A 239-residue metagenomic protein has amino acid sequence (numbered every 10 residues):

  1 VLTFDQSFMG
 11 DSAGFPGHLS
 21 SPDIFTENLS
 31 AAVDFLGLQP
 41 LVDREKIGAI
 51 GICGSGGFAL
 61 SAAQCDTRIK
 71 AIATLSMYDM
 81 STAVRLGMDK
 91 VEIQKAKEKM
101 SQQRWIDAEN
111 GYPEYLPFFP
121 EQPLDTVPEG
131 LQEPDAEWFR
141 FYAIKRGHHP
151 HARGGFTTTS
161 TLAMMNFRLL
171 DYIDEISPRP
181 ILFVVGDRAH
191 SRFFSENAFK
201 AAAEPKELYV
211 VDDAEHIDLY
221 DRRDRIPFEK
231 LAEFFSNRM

Functional and structural regions predicted by a protein language model:
D5-G10, Y78, D212-E215: Short beta-to-alpha linker loops that shape the active-site pocket of alpha/beta-hydrolase fold enzymes
M9-E45, D221, R225-P227: Catalytic nucleophile-loop/oxyanion-hole region of alpha/beta-hydrolase and closely related hydrolase-like folds
L36, G56-T67, A198: Short glycine-enriched nucleophile-adjacent loop and the immediately C-terminal alpha-helix near the catalytic center
L60-R140: Alpha/beta-hydrolase-fold enzymes
G87-M88, G155-I173, H190: Active-site nucleophile elbow and catalytic-triad environment of alpha/beta-hydrolase enzymes
I176-S177, L182-V185: Short beta-strand/loop motif that positions the catalytic acidic residue of the alpha/beta-hydrolase fold
D187-K206: Conserved loop-alpha-helix segment in the C-terminal half of the alpha/beta-hydrolase fold that carries the catalytic
D212-M239: Catalytic active-site module of serine/aspartate enzymes centered on a nucleophile-bearing elbow/loop
